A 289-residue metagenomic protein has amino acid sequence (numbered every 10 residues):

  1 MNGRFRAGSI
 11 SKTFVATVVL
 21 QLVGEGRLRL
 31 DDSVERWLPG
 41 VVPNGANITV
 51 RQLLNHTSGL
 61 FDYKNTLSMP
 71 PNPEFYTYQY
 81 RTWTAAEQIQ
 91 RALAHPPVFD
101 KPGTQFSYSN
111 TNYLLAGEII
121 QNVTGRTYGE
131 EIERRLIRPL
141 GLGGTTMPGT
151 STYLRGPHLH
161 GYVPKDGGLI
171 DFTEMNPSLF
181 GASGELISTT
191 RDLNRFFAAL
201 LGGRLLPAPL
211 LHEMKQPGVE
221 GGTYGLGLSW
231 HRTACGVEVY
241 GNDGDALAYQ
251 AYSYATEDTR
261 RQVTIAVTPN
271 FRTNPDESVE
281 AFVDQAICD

Functional and structural regions predicted by a protein language model:
M1-Q52, D100-S109, G181: Short active-site loop at a secondary-structure junction that contains or immediately precedes the catalytic residue(s)
V19, F196-F197, V283: Hydrophobic "lid"/C-terminal helical patch of Rossmann-like NAD(P)-dependent dehydrogenase/epimerase domains
V23, I120, L200, E257 (+1 more regions): Short beta-strand segments enriched in hydrophobic/aromatic residues within well-folded beta-rich domains
G45-V239, D243-D245: Short, surface-exposed loop or secondary-structure junction motifs that flank catalytic or metal-binding residues
P177, N270-R272: A short acidic/small-residue loop/turn micro-motif
T233, R272-D289: Short, gly/Ser/Thr-rich active-site loops of penicillin-recognizing serine hydrolases
N242, Q250-N270: Short, well-ordered beta-strand elements
